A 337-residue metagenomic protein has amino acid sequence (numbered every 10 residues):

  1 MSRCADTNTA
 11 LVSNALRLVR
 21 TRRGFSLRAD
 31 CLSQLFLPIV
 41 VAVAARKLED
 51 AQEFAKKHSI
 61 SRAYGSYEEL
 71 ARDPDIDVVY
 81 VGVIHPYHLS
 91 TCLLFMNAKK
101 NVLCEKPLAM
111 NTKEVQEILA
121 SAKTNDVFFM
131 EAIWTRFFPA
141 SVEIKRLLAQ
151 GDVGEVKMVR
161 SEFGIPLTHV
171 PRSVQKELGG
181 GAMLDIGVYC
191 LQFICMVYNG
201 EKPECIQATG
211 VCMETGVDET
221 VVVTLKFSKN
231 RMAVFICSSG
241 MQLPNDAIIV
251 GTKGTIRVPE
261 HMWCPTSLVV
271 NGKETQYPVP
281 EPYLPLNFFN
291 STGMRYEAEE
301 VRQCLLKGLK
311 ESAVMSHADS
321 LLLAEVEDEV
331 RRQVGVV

Functional and structural regions predicted by a protein language model:
M1-H58, V336: N-terminal Rossmann-like dinucleotide-binding module
M1-T9, V78-Y80, S228, E300-V337: C-terminal helix-rich "cap/oligomerization" subdomain common to oxidoreductases
R46-E49, P285-E299, M315: Active-site loop of classical SDR/Rossmann-like NAD(P)-dependent oxidoreductases, centered on the catalytic Tyr-X3-Lys
E49, H58-S121: Beta-loop-alpha module in the N-terminal Rossmann-like domain of NAD(P)-dependent dehydrogenases, especially those
Y64, C104-E105, F129-E131, V258: Hydrophobic residues in well-ordered beta-strands that form the structural core
Q116-W134, G154-S161: Rossmann-fold dehydrogenase core element
T135-Q207, E214: Predominantly a Rossmann-like dinucleotide-binding segment in NAD(P)-dependent oxidoreductases
Q192-P265, S291-G293, E299-K307, D328: Contiguous beta-strand/loop segments that form the cofactor/metal-binding neighborhood of enzyme cores
